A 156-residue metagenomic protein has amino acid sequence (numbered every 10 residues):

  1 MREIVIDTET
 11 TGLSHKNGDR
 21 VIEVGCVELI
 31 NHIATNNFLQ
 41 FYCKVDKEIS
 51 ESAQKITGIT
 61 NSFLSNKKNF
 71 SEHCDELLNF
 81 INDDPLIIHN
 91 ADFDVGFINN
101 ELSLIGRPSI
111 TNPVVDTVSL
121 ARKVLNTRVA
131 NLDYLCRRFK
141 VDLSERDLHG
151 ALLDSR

Functional and structural regions predicted by a protein language model:
M1-N112, L125-H149: Conserved non-catalytic scaffold segment of RNase H-like nuclease domains
S119-K123: Short amphipathic helix-turn segment from helical bundle oligomerization domains, prototypically the retroelement Gag
L152-R156: Acidic, divalent-metal-coordinating active-site segment for phosphoryl/phosphodiester hydrolysis, typified by short
